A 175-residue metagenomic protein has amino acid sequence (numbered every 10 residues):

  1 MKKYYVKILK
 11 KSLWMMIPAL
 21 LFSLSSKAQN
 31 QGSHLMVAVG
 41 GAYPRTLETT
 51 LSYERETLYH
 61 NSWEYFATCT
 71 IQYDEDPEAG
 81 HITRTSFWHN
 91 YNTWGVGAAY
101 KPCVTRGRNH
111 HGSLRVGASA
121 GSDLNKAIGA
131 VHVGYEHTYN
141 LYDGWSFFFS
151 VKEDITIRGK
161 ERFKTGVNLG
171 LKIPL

Functional and structural regions predicted by a protein language model:
M1-G32, L175: Cleavable N-terminal export/targeting peptides
Y4-I8, L24, A98, F149 (+1 more regions): Short, low-complexity interaction segments enriched in Ser/Thr/Pro/Gly
S26-Y73, K172-P174: Short glycine/proline- and aromatic-enriched beta-strand/turn motifs that initiate or cap beta-hairpins
V37-T50, W88-N92, S119-V131, T156-K164: Solvent-exposed loop/turn segments connecting transmembrane beta-strands in outer-membrane beta-barrel proteins
E54-F147, I173: Gram-negative (and chloroplast) outer-membrane scaffold detector with strong preference for beta-barrel transmembrane
V96, R162-L175: Outer-membrane beta-barrel "beta-signal"
F149-I157: Low-complexity, intrinsically disordered Gly/Pro/Thr-rich segments
